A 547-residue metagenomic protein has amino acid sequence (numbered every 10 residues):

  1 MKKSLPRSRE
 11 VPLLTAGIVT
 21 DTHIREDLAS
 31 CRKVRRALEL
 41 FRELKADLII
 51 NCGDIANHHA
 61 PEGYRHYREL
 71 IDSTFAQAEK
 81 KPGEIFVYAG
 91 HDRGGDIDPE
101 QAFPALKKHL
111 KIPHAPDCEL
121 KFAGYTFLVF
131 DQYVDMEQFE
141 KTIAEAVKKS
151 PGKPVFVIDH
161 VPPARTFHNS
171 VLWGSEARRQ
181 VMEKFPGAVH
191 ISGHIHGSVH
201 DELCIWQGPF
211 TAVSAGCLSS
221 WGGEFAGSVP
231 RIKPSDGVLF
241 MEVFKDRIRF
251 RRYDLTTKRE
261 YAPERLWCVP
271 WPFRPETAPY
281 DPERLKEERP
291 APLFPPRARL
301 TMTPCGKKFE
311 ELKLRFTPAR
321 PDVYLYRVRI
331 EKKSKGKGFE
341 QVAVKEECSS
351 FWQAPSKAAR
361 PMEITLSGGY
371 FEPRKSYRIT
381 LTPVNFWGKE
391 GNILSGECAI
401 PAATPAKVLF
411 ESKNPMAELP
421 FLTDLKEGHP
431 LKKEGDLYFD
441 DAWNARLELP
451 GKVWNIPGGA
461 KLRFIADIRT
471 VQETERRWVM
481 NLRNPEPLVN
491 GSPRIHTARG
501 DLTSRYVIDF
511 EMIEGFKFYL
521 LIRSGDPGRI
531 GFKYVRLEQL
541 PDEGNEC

Functional and structural regions predicted by a protein language model:
M1-R65: N-terminal active-site segment of His-dependent metallophosphoesterases
L5-S8, A60-P151, E176-P186, H200-F244 (+1 more regions): Extended active-site neighborhood of metal-dependent phosphoesterases/phosphodiesterases
E10, I232, D236-S350, R360 (+1 more regions): A short C-terminal boundary segment appended to hydrolase-like catalytic domains
G369-K389: Beta-strand-rich modules
P401-H429, E546: Extracellular carbohydrate-recognition regions
E427-A445: Short carbohydrate-recognition loop motifs
W478-M480, R505-Q539: Extracellular beta-strand ligand-recognition surfaces/modules
P485-G515: Extracellular carbohydrate recognition and processing domains and analogous Trp-centered ligand-binding platforms
